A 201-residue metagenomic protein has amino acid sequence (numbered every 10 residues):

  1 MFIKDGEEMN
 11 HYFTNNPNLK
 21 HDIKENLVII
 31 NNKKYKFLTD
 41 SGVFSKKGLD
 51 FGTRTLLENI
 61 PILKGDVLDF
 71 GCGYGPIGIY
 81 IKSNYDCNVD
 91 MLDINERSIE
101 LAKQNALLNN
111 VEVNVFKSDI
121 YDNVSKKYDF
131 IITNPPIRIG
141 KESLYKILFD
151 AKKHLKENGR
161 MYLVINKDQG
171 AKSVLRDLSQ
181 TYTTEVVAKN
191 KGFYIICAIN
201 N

Functional and structural regions predicted by a protein language model:
M1-N31, S41-G42: N-terminal auxiliary segments of SAM/dcSAM-dependent transferases
F51-V124, F130-T133: Conserved SAM/SAH cofactor-binding pocket of Class I
M91, L163, V187: Conserved SAM-binding loop
F130-E142: A short SAM/SAH-binding and catalytic strip from SAM-dependent methyltransferases
Y145-E157: A short glycine-rich, Lys/Arg-flanked "PGG" loop and its adjoining helix->strand segment in the class I
N158-N166: Conserved beta-strand signature within the Rossmann-like core of class I S-adenosyl-L-methionine
N166-Y182: Conserved class I S-adenosyl-L-methionine
K189-N201: Core SAM-dependent methyltransferase catalytic element
